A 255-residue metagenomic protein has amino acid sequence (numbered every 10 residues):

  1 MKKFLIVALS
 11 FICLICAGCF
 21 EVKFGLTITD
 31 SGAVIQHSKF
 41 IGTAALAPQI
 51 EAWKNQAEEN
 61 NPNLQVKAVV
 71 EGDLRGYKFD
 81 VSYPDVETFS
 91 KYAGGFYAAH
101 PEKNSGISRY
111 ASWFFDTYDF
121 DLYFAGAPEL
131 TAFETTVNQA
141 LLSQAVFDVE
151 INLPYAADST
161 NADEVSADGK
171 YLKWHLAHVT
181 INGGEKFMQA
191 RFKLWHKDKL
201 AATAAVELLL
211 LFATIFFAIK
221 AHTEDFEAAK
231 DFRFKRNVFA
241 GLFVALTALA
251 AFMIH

Functional and structural regions predicted by a protein language model:
M1-F4: Positively charged n-region of N-terminal signal peptides that target proteins for export
I15-G18: C-terminal motif of bacterial Sec signal peptides marking the signal peptidase cleavage site
F20-F40, F120: One face of beta-strands
S31, I41-T43, P84, N152-A156 (+1 more regions): Solvent-exposed coil/turn segments that connect beta secondary-structure elements in extracytoplasmic/periplasmic
I41-T117: Structured domain cores in non-transmembrane regions
Y110-L210, T214: Intrinsically disordered, low-complexity linkers and stems that provide flexible hinges in membrane-associated
F212-F239: Juxtamembrane interface at the cytosolic side of transmembrane helices
L249-H255: Juxtamembrane boundary at the C-terminal end of a transmembrane helix
